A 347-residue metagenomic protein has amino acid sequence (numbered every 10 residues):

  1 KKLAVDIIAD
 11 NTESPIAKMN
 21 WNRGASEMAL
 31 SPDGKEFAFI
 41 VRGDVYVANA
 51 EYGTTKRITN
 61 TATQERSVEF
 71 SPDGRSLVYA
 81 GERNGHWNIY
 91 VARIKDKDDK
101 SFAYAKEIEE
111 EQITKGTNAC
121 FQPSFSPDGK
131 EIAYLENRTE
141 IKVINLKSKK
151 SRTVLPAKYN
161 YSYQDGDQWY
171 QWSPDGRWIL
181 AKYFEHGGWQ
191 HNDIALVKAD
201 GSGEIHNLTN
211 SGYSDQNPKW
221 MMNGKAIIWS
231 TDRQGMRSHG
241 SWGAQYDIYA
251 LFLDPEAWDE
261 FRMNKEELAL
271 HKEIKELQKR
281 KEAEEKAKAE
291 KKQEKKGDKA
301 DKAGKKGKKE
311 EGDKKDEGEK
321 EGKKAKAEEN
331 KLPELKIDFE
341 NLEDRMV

Functional and structural regions predicted by a protein language model:
K1, A9-E13, W21, K35-Y46 (+13 more regions): A flexible loop/linker signature enriched in serine peptidases of the S9 family
I8-R23, A105-Q112, L335-M346: A short helix->beta-strand "capping" segment at the edge of beta-propeller domains
M19-A29, D167-Q171: Signature of short aromatic-glycine-proline-rich micro-motifs recurring in repeat-based ectodomains
A29, D33, E343-M346: Mature N-terminal segment immediately following signal peptide/propeptide cleavage in secreted/periplasmic
K315-M346: Intrinsically disordered, low-complexity acidic Ser/Thr-rich regulatory segments
